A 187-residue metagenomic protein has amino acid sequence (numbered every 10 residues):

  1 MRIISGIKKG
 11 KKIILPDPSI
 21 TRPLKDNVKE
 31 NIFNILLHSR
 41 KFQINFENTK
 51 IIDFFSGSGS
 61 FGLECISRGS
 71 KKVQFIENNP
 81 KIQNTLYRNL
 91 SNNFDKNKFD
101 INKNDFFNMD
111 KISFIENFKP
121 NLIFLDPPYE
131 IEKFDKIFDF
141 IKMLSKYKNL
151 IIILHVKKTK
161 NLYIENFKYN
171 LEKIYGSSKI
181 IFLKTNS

Functional and structural regions predicted by a protein language model:
M1-L63, S67-R68: S-adenosyl-L-methionine
F46-K111: SAM cofactor-binding core of SAM-dependent methyltransferases, primarily the Rossmann-like beta-alpha-beta module
I51, I123, I152: Receiver (REC) domain switch-region micro-motif
F106-L144: Active-site segment flanking the S-adenosylmethionine/decSAM binding pocket in AdoMet-dependent transferases
E130, V156-N161: Short "lid" loop at the C-terminus of a central beta-strand within the Rossmann-like core of SAM-dependent
K148-K158: Conserved beta-strand signature within the Rossmann-like core of class I S-adenosyl-L-methionine
L162-S187: Active-site capping/gating segments
